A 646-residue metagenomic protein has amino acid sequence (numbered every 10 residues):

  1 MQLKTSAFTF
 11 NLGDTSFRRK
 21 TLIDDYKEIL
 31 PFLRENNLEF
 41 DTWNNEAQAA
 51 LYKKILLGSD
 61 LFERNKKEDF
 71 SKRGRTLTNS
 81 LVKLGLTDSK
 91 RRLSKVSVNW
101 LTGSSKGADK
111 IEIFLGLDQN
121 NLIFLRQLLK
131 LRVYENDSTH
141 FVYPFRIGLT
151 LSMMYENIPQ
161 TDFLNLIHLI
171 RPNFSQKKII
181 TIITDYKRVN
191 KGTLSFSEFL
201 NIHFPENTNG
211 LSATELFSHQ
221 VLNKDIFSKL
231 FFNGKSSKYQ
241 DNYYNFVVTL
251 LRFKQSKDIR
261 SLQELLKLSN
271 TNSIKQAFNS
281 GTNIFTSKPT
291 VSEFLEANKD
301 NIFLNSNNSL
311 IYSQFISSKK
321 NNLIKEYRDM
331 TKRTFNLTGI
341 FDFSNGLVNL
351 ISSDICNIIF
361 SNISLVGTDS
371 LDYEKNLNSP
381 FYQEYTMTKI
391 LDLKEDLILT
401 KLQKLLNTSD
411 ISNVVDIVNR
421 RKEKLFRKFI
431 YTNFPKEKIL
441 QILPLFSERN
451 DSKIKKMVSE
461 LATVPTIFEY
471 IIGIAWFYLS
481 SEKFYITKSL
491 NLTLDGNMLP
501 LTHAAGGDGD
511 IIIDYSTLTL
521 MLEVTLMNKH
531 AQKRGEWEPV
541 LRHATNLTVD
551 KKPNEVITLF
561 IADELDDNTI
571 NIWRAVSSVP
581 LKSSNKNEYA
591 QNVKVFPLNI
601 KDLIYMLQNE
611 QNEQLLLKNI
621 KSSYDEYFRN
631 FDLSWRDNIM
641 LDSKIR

Functional and structural regions predicted by a protein language model:
M1-E384, K401-R420, F429-I430: Donor-sugar nucleotide-binding helix/loop cap in glycosyltransferases
F381-R646: Catalytic core segments in nucleotide and nucleic-acid processing enzymes
